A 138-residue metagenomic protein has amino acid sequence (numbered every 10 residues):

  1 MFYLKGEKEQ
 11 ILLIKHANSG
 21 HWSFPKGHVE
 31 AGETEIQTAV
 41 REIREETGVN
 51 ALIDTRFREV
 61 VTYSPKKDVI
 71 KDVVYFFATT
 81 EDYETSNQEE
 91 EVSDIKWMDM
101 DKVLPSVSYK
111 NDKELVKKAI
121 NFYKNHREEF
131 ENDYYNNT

Functional and structural regions predicted by a protein language model:
M1-F2, R41, P105, N121: Charged/polar positions on well-ordered alpha helices
M1-F24: N-terminal strand-loop-strand
M1-K8, T79, Y134-T138: A contiguous, well-structured "functional interface" segment within a domain
F2, F24, F57, F76-F77 (+2 more regions): Phenylalanine-focused residue identity feature
Y3-K5, V60, S64, I70 (+1 more regions): Class I (Rossmann-like) S-adenosyl-L-methionine-dependent methyltransferase catalytic domain, capturing the SAM-binding
L4-E7, P25-K26, E46-G48, D68 (+1 more regions): Short acidic/polar alpha-helix capping motifs at helix-coil junctions
V29-L115: Unchanged
P105, N111-T138: Charged phosphate-binding loop/patch that engages nucleotide di/tri-phosphates or the phosphate backbone of nucleic
